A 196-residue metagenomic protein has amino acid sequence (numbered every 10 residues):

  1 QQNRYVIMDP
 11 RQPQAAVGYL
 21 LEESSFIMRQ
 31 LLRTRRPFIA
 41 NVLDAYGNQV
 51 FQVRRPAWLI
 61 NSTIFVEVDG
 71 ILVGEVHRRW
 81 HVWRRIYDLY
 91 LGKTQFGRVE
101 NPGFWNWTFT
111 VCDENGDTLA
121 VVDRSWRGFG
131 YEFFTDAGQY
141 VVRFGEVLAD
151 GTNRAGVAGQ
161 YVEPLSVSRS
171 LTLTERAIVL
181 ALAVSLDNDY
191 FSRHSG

Functional and structural regions predicted by a protein language model:
Q1-I39, A45-N48, P56-S62, D69-L72 (+1 more regions): Low-complexity or membrane-interfacial segments used for flexible interactions
